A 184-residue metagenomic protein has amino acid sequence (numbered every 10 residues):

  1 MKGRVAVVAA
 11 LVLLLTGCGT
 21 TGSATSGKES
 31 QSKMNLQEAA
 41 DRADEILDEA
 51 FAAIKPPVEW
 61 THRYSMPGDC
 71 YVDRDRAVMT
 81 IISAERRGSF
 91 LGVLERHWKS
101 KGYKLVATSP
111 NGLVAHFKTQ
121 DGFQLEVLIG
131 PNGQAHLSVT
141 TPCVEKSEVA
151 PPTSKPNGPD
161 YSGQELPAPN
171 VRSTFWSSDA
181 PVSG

Functional and structural regions predicted by a protein language model:
M1-V8: Bacterial N-terminal signal peptides that target proteins for export
L13-G17: C-terminal motif of bacterial Sec signal peptides marking the signal peptidase cleavage site
G19-G22: Bacterial signal peptide processing site
S26-N35, Y64-R96: Terminal, regulation- and interaction-focused segments at domain boundaries
K33-A52, N132-G184: Extracellularly exposed regions in secreted/surface proteins, prominently low-complexity, repeat-rich
L47, I54-P57, S83-R86: Contiguous, amphipathic alpha-helical segments that mediate oligomerization or scaffolding in large protein assemblies
I54-R63, K101-T108: Short secondary-structure junctions
F90-P167: Extracytosolic low-complexity repeat regions of secreted or lipid-anchored proteins
